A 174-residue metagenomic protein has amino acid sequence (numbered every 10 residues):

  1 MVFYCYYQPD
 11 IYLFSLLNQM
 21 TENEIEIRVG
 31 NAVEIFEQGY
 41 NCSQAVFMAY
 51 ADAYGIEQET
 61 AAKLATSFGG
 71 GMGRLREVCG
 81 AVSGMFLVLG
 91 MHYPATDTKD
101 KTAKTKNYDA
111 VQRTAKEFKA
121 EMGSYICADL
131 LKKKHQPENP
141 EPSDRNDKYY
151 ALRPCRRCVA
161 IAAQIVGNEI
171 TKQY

Functional and structural regions predicted by a protein language model:
L17-Q38: Polybasic, low-complexity association/targeting segments
T21-N23, Y50-S67, K133-P140: Acidic-glycine-rich active-site phosphate/pyrophosphate-binding loop
G30-E37, F68-R76, D147-R153: A short glycine/serine-rich beta->alpha loop
A53-K63, M91-A110, Y174: Phosphate-handling active-site elements
R76-L87: Conserved phosphate/anionic-ligand binding catalytic regions in large, soluble enzymes, centered on
Y108-Y174: C-terminal binding/interaction regions
